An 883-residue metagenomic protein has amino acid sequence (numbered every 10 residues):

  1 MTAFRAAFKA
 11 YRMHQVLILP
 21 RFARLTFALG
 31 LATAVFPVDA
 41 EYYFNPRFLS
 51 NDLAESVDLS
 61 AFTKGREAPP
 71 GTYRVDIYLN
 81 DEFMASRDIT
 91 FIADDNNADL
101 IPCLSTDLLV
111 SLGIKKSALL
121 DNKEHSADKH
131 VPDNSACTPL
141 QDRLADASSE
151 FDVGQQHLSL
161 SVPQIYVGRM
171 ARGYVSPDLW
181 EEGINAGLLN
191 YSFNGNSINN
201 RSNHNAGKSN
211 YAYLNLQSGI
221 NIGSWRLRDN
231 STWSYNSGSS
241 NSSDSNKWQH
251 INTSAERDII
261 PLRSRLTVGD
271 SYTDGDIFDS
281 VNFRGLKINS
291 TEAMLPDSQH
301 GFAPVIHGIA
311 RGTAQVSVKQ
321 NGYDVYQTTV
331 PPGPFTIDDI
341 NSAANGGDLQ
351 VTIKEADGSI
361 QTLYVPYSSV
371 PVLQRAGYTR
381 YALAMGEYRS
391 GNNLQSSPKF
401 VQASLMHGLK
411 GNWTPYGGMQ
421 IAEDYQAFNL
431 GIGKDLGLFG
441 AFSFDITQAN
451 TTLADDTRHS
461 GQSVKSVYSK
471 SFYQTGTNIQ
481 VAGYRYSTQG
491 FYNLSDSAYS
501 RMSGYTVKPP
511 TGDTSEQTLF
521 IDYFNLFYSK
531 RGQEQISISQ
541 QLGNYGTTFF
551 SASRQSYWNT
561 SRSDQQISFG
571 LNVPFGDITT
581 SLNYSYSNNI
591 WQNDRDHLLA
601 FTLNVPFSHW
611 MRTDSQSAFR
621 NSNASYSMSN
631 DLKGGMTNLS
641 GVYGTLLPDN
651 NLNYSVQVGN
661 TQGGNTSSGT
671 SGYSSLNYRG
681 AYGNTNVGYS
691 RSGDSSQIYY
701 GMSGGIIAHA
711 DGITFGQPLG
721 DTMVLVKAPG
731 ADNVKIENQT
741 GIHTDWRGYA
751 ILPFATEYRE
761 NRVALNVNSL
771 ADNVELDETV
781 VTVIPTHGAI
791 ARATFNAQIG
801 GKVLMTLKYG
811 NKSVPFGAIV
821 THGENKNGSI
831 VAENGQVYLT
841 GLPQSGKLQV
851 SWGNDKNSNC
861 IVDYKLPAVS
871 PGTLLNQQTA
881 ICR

Functional and structural regions predicted by a protein language model:
M1-L19: N-terminal secretory signal peptides that target proteins for export/translocation
A32-P37: N-terminal signal peptide c-region/cleavage motif recognized by signal peptidases
A40-K64, P69-G71, P102-D107, S111-L119 (+9 more regions): Flexible, glycine-rich linker and terminal segments associated with outer-membrane beta-barrel/transport systems
P70-D88: Eukaryote-biased recognition of intrinsically disordered, low-complexity regulatory segments
R87-I101: Short acidic/polar beta-strand-loop edge motifs in secreted extracellular and Gram-negative envelope-associated
S218, L383-N392, V401-M419, A427-L430 (+1 more regions): Core alpha-helical transmembrane segments of integral membrane proteins
I337-D348: Extracytoplasmic assembly/pore-lining segments of large envelope/extracellular complexes
S396-P398: Short, solvent-exposed loop/turn segments at conserved positions within beta-propeller repeat blades
